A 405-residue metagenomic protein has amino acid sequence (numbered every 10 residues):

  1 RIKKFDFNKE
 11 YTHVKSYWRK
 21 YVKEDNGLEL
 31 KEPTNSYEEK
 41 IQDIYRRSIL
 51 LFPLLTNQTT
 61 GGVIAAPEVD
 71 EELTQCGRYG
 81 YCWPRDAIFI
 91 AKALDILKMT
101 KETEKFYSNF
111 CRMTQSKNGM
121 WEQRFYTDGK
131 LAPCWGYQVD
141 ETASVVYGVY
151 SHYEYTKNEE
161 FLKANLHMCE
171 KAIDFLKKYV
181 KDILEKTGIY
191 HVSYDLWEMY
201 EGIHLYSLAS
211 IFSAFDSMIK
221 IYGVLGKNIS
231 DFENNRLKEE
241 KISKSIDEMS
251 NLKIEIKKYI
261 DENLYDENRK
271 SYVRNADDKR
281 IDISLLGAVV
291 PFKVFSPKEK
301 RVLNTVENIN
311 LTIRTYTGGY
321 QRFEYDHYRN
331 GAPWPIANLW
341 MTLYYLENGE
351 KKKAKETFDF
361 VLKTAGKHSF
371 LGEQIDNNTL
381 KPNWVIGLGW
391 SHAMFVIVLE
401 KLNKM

Functional and structural regions predicted by a protein language model:
R1-R78, E159-E160: Acidic/polar, glycine-enriched structural segments that form the non-catalytic walls/loops of the carbohydrate-binding
V14, Y79-I183, L208, F212 (+2 more regions): Aromatic-rich carbohydrate-recognition surfaces in CAZymes
G27-E39, L50-L54, G80, I88-T100 (+6 more regions): Well-ordered alpha-helical scaffold segments within catalytic/enzyme domains
L30-G61, F110, T114-M120, C134 (+3 more regions): Active-site acid/base region of carbohydrate-active enzymes
I44, H204-S210, F232-I336: Extended ligand-binding clefts on enzyme/binding-domain cores
L50-T59, K98-W121, N165-T187, K238-K241 (+3 more regions): Long, well-ordered core segments of solenoidal/helical folds
V69-C76, W121-Y137, D182-I203, N263-E267 (+1 more regions): Acidic/His metal-coordination segments adjacent to aromatic residues that form catalytic metal sites in metalloenzymes
Y79, I90, F125-T127, A132-Y155 (+2 more regions): C-terminal capping/lid segments that line or modulate ligand- or cofactor-binding pockets
